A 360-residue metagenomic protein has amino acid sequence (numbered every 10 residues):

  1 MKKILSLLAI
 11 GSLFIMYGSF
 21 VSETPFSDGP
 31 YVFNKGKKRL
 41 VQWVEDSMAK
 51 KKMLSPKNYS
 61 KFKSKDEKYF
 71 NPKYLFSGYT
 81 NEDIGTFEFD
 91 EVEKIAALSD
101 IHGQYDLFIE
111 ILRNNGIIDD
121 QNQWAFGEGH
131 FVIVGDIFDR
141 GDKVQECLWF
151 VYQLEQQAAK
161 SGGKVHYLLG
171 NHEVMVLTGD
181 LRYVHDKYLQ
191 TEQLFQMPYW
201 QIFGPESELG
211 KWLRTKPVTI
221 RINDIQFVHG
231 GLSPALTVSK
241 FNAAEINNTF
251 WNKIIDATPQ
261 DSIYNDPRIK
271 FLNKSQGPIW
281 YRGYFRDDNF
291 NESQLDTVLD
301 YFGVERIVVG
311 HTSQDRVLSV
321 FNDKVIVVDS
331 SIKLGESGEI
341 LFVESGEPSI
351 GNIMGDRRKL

Functional and structural regions predicted by a protein language model:
K2-I10: Sec-dependent signal peptide recognition, specifically the positively charged N-region followed immediately by
S6, M16-L360: Feature recognizes metal-dependent phosphohydrolase scaffolds
S12-F14: Hydrophobic core
